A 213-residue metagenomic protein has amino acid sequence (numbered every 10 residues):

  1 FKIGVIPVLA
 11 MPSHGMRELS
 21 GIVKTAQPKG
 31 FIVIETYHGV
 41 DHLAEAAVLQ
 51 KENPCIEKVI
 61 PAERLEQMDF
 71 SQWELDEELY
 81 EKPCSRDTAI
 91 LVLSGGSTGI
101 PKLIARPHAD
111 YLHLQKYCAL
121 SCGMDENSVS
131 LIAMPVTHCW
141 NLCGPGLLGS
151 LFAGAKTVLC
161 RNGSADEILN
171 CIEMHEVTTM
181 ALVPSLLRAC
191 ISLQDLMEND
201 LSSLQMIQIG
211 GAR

Functional and structural regions predicted by a protein language model:
F1-V8, P12-M16, T25-G30, S128-V129 (+2 more regions): A short helix-loop-beta submotif of the ANL/AMP-binding
V5-M68: Structural core segment of the AMP-binding/adenylate-forming
M11-P12, M134-C139: Conserved AMP-binding
V33-L43, G163-S164, V177-R213: Adenylate-forming
L65-T88, Q115: Flexible, low-complexity linker/hinge segments
T88, L93-S97, S130, I172 (+2 more regions): Conserved S/T- and glycine-rich ATP-binding loop of Class I adenylate-forming
A89-K116: Conserved AMP-binding A3 loop
L112-V129, C139-T179, S192-L193: Conserved AMP-binding/adenylation subdomain of ANL enzymes
